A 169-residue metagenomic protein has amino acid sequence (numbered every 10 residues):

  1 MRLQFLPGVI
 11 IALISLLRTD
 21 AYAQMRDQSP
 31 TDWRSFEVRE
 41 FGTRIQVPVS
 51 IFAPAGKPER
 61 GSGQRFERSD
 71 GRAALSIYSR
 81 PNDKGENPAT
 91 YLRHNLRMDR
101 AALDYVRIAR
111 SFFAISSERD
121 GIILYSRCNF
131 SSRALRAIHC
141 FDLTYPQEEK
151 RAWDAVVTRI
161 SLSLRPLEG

Functional and structural regions predicted by a protein language model:
M1-P7: Bacterial N-terminal signal peptides that target proteins for export
G8-R18: Bacterial N-terminal signal peptides
A21-A23: Boundary at the C-terminal end of the N-terminal hydrophobic targeting segment
M25-E59: N-terminal "mature-domain start" segment
Q46, A152-R159: Extracytoplasmic/secreted proteins, especially bacterial periplasmic and envelope-associated proteins
P54-A155: Conserved polar/disulfide-associated segments of primarily extracytoplasmic proteins
L167-G169: Short, solvent-exposed mixed-charge patches
